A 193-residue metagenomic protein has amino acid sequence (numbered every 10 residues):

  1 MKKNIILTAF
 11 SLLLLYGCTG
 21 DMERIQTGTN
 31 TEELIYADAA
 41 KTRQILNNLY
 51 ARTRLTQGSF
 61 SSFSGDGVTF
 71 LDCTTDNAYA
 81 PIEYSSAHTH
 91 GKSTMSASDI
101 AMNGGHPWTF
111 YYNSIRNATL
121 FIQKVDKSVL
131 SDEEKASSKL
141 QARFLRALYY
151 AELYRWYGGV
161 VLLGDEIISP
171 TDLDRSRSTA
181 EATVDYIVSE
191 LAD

Functional and structural regions predicted by a protein language model:
M1-T27: Bacterial Sec-dependent N-terminal signal peptides
C18-T69: Membrane-proximal, proline-rich intrinsically disordered regions
G28-T31, A97, D165-T171: Short linear capping/connector segments at secondary-structure termini
R43, A51-Q57, E83-Y157, D172-T183 (+1 more regions): Conserved, well-structured interaction surfaces
S61, L153, Y157-D165: Short, solvent-exposed loop/turn and secondary-structure capping segments
G67-C73, S138: Acidic helix-start/capping segments at beta-turn-to-alpha-helix junctions
